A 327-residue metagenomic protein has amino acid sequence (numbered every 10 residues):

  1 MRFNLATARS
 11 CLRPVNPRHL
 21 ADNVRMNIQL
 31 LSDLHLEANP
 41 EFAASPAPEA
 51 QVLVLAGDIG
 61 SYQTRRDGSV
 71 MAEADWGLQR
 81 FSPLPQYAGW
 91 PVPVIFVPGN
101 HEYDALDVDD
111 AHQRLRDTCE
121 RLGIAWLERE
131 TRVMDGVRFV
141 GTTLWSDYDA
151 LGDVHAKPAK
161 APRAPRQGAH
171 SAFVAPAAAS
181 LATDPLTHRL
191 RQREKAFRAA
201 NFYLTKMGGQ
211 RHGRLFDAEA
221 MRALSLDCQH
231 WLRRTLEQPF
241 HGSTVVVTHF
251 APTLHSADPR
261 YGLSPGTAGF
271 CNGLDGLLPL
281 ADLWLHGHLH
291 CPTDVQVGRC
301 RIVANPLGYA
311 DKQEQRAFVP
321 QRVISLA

Functional and structural regions predicted by a protein language model:
R25-Q29, T131-G141, Q296-R301: Beta-strand-turn-beta hairpins that frame and shape the catalytic cleft of phosphate-ester-processing enzymes
L30-S32, L53-D58, I95-N100, W126-R129 (+3 more regions): Active-site neighborhood of phospho(di)ester-bond hydrolases with catalytic His/Asp-centered motifs
H35-E41, S61-T64, N100-D110, T131-M134 (+4 more regions): Active-site environment of divalent metal-dependent phosphoester hydrolases
N39-D135, R260-L277: Core catalytic region of metal-dependent phosphoesterases/phosphodiesterases, especially metallo-beta-lactamase-like
V140-V245, P252-H255, R260-Y261: Active-site-proximal loop/helix segment associated with metal-binding centers of metalloenzymes
D258, G262-D282, H290-A327: Binuclear metal-dependent phosphoesterase catalytic core
